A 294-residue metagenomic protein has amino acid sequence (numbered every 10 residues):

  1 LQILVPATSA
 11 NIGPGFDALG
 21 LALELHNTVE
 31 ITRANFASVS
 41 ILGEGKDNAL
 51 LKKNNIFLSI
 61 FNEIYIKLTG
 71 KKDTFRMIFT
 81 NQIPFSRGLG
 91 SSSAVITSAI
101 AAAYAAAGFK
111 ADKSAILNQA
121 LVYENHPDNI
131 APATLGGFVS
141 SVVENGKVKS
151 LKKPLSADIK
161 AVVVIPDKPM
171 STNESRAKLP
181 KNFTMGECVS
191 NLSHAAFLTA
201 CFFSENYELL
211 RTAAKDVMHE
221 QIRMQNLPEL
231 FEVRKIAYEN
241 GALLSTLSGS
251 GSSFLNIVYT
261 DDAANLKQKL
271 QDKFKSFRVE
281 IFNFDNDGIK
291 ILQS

Functional and structural regions predicted by a protein language model:
L1-R87, A101, A105, F109-K113 (+2 more regions): ATP-binding N-lobe of GHMP and related small-molecule kinases
N11, G20-L23, T69, G88 (+6 more regions): Solvent-exposed alpha-helices and their adjacent loops that cap or buttress functional pockets in soluble metabolic
L25, N35, G137, I165-M170 (+3 more regions): Glycine-rich beta-alpha junction loops
R33, V143, P166, N256-T260: Short beta-strand-to-loop capping motifs
K71-K149: Gly/Ser-rich oxyanion-binding loop with an adjacent helix/lid that shapes the negatively charged ligand pocket
D158-K235, E239: Acyltransferase
F202-S294: Glycine-rich, charge-dense phosphate/pyrophosphate-binding loop(s) and the adjacent flexible "lid"/catalytic subdomain
